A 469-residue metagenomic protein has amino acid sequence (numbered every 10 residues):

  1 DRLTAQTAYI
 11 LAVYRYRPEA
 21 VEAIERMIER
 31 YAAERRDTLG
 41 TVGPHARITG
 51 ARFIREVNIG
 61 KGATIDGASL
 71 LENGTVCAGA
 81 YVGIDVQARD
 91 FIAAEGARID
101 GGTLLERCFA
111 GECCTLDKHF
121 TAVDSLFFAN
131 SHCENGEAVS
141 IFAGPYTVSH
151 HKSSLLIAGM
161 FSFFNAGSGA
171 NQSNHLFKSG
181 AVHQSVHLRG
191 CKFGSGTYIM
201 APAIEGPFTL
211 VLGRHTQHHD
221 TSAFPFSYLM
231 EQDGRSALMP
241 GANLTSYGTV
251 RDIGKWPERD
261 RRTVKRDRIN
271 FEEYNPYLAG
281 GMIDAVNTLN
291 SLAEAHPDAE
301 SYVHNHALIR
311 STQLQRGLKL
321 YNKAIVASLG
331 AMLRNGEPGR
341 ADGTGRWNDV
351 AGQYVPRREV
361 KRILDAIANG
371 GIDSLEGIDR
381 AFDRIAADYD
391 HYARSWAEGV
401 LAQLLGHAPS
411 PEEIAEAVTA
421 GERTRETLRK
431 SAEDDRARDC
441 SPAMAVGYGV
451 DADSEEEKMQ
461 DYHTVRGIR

Functional and structural regions predicted by a protein language model:
D1-L39, S222-R469: Terminal amphipathic alpha-helical/low-complexity segments used for targeting or macromolecular assembly
D1-P18, D66-S69, A78, G83-R89 (+2 more regions): Glycine-rich hexapeptide-repeat left-handed beta-helix
L39-G40, C191: Short linear interaction motifs
V42-T49, I54-E56, G62-I65: Metallocofactor- and cofactor-centric catalytic cores in central/energy metabolism, strongly enriched
